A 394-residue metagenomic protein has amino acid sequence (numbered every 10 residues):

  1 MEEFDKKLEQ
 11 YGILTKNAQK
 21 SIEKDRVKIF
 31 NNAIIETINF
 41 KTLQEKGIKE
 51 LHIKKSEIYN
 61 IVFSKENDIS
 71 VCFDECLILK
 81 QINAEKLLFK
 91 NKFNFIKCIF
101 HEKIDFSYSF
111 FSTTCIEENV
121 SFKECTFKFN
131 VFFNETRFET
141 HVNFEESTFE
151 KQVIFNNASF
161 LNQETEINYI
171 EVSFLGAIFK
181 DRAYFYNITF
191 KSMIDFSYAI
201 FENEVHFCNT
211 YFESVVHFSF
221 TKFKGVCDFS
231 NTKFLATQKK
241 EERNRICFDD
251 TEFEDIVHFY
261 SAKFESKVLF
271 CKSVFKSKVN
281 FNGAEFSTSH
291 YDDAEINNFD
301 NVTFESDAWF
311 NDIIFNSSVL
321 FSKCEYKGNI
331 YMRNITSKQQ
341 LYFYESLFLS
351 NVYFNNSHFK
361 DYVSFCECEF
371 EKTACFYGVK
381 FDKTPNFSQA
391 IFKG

Functional and structural regions predicted by a protein language model:
M1-G394: N-terminal leader/targeting and pre-domain segments
